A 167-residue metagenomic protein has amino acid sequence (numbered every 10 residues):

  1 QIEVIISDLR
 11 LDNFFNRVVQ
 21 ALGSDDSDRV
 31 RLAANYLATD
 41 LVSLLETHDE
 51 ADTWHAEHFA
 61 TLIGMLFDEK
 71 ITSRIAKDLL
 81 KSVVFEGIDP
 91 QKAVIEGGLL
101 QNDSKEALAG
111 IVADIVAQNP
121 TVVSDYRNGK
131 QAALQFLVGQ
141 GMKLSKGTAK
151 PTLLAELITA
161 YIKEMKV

Functional and structural regions predicted by a protein language model:
Q1-V167: Charged, compositionally biased, marginally structured helical/coil segments
